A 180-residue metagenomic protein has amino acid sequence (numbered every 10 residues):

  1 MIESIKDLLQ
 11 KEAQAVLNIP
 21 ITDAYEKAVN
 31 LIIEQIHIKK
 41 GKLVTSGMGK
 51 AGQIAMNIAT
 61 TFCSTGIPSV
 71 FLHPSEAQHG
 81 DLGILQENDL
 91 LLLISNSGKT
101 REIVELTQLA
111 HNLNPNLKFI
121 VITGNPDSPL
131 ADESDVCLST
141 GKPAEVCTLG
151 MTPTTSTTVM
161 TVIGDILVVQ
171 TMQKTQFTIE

Functional and structural regions predicted by a protein language model:
M1-G41: An N-terminal, well-structured beta->alpha segment
M1-L17, T155-V159, I163, M172 (+1 more regions): Helix-enriched interaction subdomains in cytosolic or periplasmic regions, typified by TIR/SEFIR signaling/NADase cores
L9, Y25, A59-T60, I179: Generic low-polarity alpha-helical segments
A24-A28, V168-E180: Active-site phosphate/pyrophosphate-binding segments
K42-T175: Glycine-rich phosphate-binding loops that contact phosphosugars or nucleotide phosphates
